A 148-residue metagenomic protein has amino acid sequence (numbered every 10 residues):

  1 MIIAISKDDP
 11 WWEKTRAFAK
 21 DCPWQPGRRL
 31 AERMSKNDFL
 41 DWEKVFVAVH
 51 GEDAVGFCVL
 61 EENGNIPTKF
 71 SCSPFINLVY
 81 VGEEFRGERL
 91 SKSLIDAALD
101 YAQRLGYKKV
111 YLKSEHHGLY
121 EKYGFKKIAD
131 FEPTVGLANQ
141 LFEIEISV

Functional and structural regions predicted by a protein language model:
M1-E32, V45, V49, V148: Short amphipathic alpha-helix that is part of the acyltransferase structural core
K36-W42: Short loop/turn motifs at secondary-structure junctions and domain boundaries
E43, L137-F142: Short hydrophobic/aromatic beta-strand or adjacent loop that forms the aromatic wall/cage of a ligand/substrate-binding
V47, D53-G64, F75, Y80: Conserved beta-strand in the GNAT
V59, A97, Q103-R104: Hydrophobic, well-ordered beta-alpha structural blocks that scaffold small-molecule cofactor pockets
L78-V81, G87-D100, L112: Conserved acetyl-CoA-binding loop-helix of GNAT-fold acetyltransferases
R104, K108, S114-A138: Conserved active-site alpha-helix within GNAT-family acetyltransferase domains
